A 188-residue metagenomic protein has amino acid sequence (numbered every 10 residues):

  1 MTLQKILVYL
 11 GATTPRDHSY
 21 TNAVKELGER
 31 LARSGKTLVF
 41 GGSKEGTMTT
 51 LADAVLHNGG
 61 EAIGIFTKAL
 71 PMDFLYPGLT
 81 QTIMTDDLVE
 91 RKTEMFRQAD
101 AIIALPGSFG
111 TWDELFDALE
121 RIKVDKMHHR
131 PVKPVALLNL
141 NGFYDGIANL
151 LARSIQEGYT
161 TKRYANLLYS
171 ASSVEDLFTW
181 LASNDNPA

Functional and structural regions predicted by a protein language model:
M1-E61: Glycine-rich beta-alpha loop segments
A12-T14, K44, K68-L70, G107-G110: Short glycine-rich anion-binding loops that position phosphate/pyrophosphate groups of nucleotides and phosphorylated
G35, L79-T80, A99: Short, well-ordered alpha-helix to beta-strand connector turns
F40-L88: Glycine-rich, small/polar surface segments that engage phosphate groups of diverse ligands
F66, L105, R121-A148, K162-Y164: Short, acidic/small-residue loops that bind anionic groups at enzyme active sites
E90-M127, A136: Active-site/ligand-binding-proximal alpha/beta "capping" segment
A101, E157-A188: A charged, well-structured terminal subsegment
